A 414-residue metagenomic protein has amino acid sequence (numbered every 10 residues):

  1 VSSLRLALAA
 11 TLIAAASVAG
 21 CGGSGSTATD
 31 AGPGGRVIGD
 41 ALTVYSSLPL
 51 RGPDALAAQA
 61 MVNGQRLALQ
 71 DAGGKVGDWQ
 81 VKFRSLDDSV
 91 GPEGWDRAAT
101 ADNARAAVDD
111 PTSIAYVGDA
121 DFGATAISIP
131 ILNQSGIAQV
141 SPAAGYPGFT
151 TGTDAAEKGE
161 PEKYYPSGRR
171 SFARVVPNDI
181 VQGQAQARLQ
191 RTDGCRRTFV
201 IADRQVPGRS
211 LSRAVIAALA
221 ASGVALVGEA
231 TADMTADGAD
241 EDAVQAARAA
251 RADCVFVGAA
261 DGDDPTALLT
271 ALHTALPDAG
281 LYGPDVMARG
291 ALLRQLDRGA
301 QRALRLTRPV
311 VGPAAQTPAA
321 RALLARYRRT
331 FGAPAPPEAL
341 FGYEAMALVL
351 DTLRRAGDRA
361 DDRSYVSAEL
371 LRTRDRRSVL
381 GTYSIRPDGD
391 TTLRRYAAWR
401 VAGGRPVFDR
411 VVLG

Functional and structural regions predicted by a protein language model:
V1-A19: Sec-dependent bacterial lipoprotein signal peptides
C21-G25: Bacterial signal peptide processing site
T27-G32, L56-A60, K75-G159, A232-D240 (+1 more regions): Beta-alpha junction/loop-to-helix N-cap segments that form part of ligand/metal-binding clefts
D30-R66, A72, L86-R97, D121 (+3 more regions): Extracytoplasmic "Venus flytrap"
L67-Q70, A347-R355: Short glycine/serine- and small hydrophobic-enriched flexible loop segments
S113-A230, G280-R302: Extracytoplasmic ligand/sensor domains, especially the bilobed periplasmic-binding protein
L269-Y343, A356-G357, A402, P406-G414: Extracellular/periplasmic periplasmic-binding protein-like sensory domains
R326-L340, L350-F408: Segments of small-molecule ligand-sensing domains
